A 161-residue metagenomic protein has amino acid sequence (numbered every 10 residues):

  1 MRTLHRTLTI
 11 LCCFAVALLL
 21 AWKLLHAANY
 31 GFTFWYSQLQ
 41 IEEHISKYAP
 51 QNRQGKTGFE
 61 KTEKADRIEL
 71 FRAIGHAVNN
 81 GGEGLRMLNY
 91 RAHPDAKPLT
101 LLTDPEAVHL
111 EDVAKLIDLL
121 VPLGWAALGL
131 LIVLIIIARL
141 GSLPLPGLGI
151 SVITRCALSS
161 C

Functional and structural regions predicted by a protein language model:
M1-F34: Hydrophobic secretory-pathway targeting helix
M1-L8, A127-C161: Juxtamembrane interface at the cytosolic side of transmembrane helices
R2-H5, T9, A107, I117-L120: Membrane-interface helix-boundary signature
C13-A17, W125-I132: Hydrophobic alpha-helical transmembrane segments of multi-pass integral membrane proteins
K23-S37, I135-L145: Perimembrane helix-loop junctions in membrane proteins
T33-V113: Long, solvent-exposed extracytoplasmic domains/loops
D112-L128: N-terminal membrane-entry
